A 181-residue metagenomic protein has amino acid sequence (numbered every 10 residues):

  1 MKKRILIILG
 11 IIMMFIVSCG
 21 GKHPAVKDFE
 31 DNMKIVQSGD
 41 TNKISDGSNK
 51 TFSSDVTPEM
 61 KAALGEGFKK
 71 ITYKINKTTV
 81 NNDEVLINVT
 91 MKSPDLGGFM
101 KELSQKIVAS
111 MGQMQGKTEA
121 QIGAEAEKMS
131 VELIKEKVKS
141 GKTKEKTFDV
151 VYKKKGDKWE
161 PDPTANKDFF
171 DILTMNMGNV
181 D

Functional and structural regions predicted by a protein language model:
M1-R4: Positively charged n-region of N-terminal signal peptides that target proteins for export
L6-I11: Sec-dependent N-terminal signal peptides
F15-S18: C-terminal motif of bacterial Sec signal peptides marking the signal peptidase cleavage site
G20-E66, K70, K74: Core segments of small alpha/beta cavity-forming domains
V80-E84, G156: Residue-level signal for tight coil/turn positions that link beta-strands
D83-S93: A short hydrophobic beta-strand element
K92-S110, S140: Short, cysteine-centered beta-strand-loop-beta hairpins and adjacent loop/turn segments enriched in charged/polar
V108-A124, E136-V180: Short beta-strand edge/turn micro-motifs at domain boundaries
